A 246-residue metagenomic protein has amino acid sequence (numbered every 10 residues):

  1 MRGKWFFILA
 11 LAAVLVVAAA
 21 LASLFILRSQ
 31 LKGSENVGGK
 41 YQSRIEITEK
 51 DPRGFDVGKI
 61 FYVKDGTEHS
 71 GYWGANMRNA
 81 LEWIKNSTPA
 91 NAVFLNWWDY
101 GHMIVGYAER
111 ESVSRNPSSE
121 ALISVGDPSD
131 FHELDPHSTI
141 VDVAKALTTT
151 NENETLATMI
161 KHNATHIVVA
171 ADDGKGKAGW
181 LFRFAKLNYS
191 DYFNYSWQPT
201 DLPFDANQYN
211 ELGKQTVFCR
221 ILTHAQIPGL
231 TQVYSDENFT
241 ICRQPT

Functional and structural regions predicted by a protein language model:
R2-L11: Membrane-interfacial entry segments at the cytosolic side of transmembrane helices
A10-S23: Hydrophobic membrane-insertion alpha-helices, especially the h-region of bacterial N-terminal signal peptides
L21-T246: Extracytoplasmic
